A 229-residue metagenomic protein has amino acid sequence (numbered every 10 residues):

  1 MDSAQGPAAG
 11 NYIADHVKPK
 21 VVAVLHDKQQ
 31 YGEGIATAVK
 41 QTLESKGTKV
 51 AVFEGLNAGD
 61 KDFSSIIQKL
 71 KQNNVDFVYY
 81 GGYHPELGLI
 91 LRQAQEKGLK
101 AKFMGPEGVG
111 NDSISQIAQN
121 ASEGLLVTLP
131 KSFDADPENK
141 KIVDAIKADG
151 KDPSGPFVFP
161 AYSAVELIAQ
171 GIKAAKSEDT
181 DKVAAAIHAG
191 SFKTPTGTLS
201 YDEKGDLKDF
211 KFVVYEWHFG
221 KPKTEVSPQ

Functional and structural regions predicted by a protein language model:
M1-Q229: Extracytosolic ligand-binding ectodomains
